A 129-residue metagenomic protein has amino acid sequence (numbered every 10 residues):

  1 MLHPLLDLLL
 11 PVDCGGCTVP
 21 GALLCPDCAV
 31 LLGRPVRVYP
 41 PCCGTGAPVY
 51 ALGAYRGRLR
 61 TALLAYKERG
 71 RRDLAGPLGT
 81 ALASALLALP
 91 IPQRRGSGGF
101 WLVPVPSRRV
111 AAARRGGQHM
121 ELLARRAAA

Functional and structural regions predicted by a protein language model:
M1-A129: Glycine-rich phosphate/pyrophosphate-handling loop used in enzymes and phosphotransfer proteins
